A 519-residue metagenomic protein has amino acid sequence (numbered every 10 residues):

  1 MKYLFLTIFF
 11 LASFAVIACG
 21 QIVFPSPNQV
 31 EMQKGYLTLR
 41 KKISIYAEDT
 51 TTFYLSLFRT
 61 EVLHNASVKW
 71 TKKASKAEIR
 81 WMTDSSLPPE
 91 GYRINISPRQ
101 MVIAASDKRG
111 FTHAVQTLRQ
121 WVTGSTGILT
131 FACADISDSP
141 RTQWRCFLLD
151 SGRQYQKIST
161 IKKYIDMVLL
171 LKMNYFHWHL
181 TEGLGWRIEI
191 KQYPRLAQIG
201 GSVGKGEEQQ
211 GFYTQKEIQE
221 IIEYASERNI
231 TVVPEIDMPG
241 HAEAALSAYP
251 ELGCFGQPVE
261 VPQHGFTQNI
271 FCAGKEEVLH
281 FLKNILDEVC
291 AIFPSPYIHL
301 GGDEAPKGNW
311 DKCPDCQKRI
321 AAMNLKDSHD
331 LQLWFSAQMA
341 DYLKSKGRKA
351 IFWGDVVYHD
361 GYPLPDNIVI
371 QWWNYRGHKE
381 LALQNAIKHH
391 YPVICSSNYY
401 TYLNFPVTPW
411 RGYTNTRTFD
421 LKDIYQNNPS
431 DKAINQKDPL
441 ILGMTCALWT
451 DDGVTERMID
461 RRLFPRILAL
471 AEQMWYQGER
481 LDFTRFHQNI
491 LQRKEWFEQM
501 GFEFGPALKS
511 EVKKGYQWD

Functional and structural regions predicted by a protein language model:
M1-L4, V232: Positively charged n-region of N-terminal signal peptides that target proteins for export
L6-F9, A18-P140, A350-V357, L364 (+1 more regions): Acidic, contiguous N-terminal accessory segments
S13-A15: N-terminal signal peptide c-region/cleavage motif recognized by signal peptidases
D49-F53, K108-T112, Y155-S159, F212-K216 (+7 more regions): Soluble non-cytosolic domains of exported or imported proteins
F53-Y54, Y155-K157, G183-R187, P239-A245 (+6 more regions): Flexible loop/turn segments at secondary-structure boundaries
S86-Y297, C313, Q338, Y342 (+1 more regions): Feature activates predominantly on carbohydrate-active enzymes
E260-I368, N374-N385, H390: Active-site neighborhood of glycoside hydrolase catalytic domains
A350-D355, P363-D519: Flexible, acidic glycine-rich loops studded with aromatic residues
